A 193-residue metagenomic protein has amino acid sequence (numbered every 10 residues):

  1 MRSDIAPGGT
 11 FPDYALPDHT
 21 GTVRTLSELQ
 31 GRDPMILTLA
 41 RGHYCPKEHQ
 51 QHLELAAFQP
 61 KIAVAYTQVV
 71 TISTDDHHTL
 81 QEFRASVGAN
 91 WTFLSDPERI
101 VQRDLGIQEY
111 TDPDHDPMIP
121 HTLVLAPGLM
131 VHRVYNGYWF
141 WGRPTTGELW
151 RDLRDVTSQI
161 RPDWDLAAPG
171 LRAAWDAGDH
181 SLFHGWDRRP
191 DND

Functional and structural regions predicted by a protein language model:
M1-D193: Chalcogenol-based redox active-site neighborhoods
